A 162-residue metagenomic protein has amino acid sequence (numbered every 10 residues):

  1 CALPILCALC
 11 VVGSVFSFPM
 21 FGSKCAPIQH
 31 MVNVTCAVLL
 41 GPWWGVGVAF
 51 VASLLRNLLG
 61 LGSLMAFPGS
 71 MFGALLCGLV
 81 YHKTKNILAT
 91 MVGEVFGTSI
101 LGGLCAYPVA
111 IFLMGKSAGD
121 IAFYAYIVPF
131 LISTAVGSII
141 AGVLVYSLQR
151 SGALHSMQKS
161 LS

Functional and structural regions predicted by a protein language model:
A2-S162: Loop-helix junctions at membrane interfaces
